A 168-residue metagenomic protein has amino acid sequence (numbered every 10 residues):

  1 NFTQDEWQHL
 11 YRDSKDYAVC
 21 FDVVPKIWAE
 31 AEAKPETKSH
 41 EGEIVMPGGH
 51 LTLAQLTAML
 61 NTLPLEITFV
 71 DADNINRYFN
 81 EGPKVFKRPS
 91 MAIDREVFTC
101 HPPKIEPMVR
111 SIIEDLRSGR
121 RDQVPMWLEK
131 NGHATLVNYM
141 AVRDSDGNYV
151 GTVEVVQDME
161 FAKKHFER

Functional and structural regions predicted by a protein language model:
F2-L65, T152-R168: PAS-family sensory modules
A31, E36-T37, G42-E43, P47-E114 (+1 more regions): PAS-family sensory domains
G82-H165: Sensory/regulatory domains in signal-transduction proteins
